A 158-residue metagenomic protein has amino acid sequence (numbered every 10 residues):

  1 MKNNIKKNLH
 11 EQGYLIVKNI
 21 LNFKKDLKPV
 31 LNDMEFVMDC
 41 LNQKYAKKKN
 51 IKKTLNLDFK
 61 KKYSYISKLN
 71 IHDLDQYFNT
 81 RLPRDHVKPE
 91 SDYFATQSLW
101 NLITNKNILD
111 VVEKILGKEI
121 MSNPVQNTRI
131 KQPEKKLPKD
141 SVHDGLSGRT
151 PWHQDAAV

Functional and structural regions predicted by a protein language model:
K2-E11, K18-Q154: Non-heme Fe(II)-dependent double-stranded beta-helix
V158: Ligand/cofactor pocket segment of small-molecule handling proteins
